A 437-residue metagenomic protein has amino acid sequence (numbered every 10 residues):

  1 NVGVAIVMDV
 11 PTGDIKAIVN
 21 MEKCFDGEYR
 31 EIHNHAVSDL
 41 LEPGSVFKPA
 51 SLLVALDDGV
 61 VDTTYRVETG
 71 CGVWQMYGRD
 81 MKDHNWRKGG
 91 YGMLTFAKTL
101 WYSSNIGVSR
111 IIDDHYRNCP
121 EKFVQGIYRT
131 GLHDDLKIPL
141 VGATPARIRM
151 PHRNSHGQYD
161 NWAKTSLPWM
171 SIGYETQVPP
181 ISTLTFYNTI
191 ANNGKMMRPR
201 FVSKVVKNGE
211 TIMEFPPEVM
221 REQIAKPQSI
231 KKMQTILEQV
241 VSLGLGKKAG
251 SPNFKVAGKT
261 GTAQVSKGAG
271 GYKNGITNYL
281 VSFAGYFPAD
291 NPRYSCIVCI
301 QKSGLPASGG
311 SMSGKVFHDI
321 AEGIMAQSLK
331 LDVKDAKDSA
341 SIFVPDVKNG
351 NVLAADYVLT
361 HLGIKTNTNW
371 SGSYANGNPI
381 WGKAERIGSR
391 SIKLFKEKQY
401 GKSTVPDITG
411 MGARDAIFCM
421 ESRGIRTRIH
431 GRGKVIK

Functional and structural regions predicted by a protein language model:
V2-D39, L53-I300: Beta-lactam-recognizing serine transpeptidase/beta-lactamase-like catalytic domain environment
I15-K16, G27, V108-R110, L305-G309 (+2 more regions): Extracytoplasmic/secreted cell-surface and envelope-processing proteins
S38, E42, A225, I276 (+1 more regions): Short alpha-helix boundary/capping segments
G44-L53: Active/ligand-binding-proximal structured segments within catalytic/core domains that scaffold catalytic residues
A50-S51, K122, T185, A354 (+1 more regions): Short Gly/charged-rich anion-binding patches and loops
P151-H156, K267, V298, D319-K437: Ligand-recognition elements built from short beta-strands and adjacent flexible loops
S182, M312-S313, T409-G412: Helical mechanochemical/support elements of P-loop NTPase systems and associated helical scaffolds
N291, I297-K330: Extended, hydrophobic interaction surfaces within ordered domains
